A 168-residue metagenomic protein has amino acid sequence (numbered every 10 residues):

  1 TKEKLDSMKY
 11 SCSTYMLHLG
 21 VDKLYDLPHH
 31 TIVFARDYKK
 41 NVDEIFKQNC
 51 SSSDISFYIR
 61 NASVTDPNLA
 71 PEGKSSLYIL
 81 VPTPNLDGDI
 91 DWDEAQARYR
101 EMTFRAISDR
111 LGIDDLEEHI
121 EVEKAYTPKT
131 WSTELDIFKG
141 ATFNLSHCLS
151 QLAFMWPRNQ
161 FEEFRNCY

Functional and structural regions predicted by a protein language model:
T1-A70: Mid-domain catalytic core of redox enzymes that form a hydrophobic substrate pocket/lid adjacent to a catalytic redox
T1-M8, T14-Y25, K74-S76, A95-T103 (+1 more regions): C-terminal structured subdomain/cap of oxidoreductase catalytic cores
D22-Y25, C50-S52, W92-D136: Flavin-binding catalytic cores
H30, I90-D91: A short secondary-structure junction signal
D54-Y58, I113-Y168: A glycine-rich dinucleotide-binding beta-alpha-beta segment and adjacent secondary-structure elements that constitute
E72-K74, P82-T83: Residues forming anionic-ligand binding surfaces in small-molecule and nucleic-acid pockets of primarily soluble enzymes
P82-I90: Amphipathic alpha-helix from the class-I
